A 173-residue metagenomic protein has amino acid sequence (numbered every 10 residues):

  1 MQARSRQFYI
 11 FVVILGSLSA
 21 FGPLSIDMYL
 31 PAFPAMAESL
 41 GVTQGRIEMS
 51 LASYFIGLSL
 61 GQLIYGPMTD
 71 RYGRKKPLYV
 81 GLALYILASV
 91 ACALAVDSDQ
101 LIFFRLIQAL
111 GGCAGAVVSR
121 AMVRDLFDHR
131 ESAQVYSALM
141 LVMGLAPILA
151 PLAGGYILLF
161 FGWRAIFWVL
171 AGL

Functional and structural regions predicted by a protein language model:
M1-G22: Cytosolic juxtamembrane N-terminal segment immediately preceding the first transmembrane helix of multi-pass
L18, V80-L84, A88, F104 (+2 more regions): Residue-level signature of the transmembrane alpha-helical cores of Major Facilitator Superfamily-type secondary
S19, L51, F55, Y136-G144: Small-residue-rich transmembrane alpha-helices and their cytosolic helix-loop interfaces in multi-pass secondary
D27, F55-L63, P147-I148: Residue-level signature of mid-helix packing/kink "hotspots" within the transmembrane helices of 12-pass Major
A32-L60: Extracellular/periplasmic helix-loop-helix junction of adjacent transmembrane segments in MFS-like secondary
L60-D99: Conserved MFS/SLC helix-loop-helix module at the cytosolic interface between two early adjacent transmembrane helices
Q100, A138-L173: Helix-loop-helix hairpin linking two adjacent transmembrane segments in secondary transporters
F104-V142: Cytoplasmic helix-loop-helix junction between adjacent transmembrane helices in 12-TM secondary transporters
